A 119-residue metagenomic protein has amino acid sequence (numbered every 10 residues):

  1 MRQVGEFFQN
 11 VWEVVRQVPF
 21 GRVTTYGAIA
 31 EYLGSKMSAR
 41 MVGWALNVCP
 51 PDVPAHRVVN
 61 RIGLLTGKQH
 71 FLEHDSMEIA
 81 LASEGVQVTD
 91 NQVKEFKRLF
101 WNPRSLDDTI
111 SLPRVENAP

Functional and structural regions predicted by a protein language model:
M1-P119: Nucleic acid-binding interface residues in structured DNA/RNA-binding domains, emphasizing the DNA-engaging scaffolds
